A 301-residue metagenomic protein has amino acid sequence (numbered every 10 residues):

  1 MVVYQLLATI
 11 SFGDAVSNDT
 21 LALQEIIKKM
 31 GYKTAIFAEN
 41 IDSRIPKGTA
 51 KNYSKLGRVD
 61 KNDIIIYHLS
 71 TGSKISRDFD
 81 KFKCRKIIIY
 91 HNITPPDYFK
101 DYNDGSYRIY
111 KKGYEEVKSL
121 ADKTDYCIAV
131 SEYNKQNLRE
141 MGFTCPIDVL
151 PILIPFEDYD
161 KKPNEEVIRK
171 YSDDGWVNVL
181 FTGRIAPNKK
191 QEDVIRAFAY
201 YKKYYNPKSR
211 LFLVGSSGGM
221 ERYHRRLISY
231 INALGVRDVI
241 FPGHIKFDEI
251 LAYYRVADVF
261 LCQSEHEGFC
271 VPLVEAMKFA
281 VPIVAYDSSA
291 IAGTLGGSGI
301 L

Functional and structural regions predicted by a protein language model:
E39-D42, R210-R225, G243: Glycosyltransferase donor-sugar binding loop
S106-Y126: Membrane-proximal helix-turn-helix segments that form the acceptor-binding/catalytic region of lipid-linked
D122-N164: Donor nucleotide-sugar binding/catalytic pocket of nucleotide-sugar-dependent glycosyltransferases
I128, K170-K189, I195-F198, F212: Conserved donor-binding/catalytic core segment of Leloir-type glycosyltransferases
H224-D248: Nucleotide-activated donor-binding/catalytic signature segment of Leloir-type glycosyltransferases, i.e., the conserved
A252-A257: Short alpha-helical donor nucleotide-sugar binding micro-motif in glycosyltransferases
E265: Aromatic "clamp/platform" in nucleotide-sugar-dependent glycosyltransferases that forms part of the donor/acceptor
P282-A285: Short hydrophobic beta-strand element within catalytic cores of glycosyltransferases and related nucleotide-activated
